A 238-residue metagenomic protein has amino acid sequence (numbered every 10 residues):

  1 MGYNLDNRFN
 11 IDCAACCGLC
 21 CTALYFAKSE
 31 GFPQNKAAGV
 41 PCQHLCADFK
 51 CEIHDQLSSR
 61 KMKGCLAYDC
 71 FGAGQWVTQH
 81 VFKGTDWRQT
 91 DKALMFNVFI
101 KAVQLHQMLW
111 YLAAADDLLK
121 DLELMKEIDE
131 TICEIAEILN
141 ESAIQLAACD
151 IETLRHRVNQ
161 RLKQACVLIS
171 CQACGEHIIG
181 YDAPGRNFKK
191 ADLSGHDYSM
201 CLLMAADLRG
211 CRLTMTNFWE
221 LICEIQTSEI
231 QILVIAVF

Functional and structural regions predicted by a protein language model:
M1-R157, R161-Q172: Hydrophobic scaffolds flanking metal-cofactor catalytic centers in soluble metalloenzymes
K163, V167, C171-F238: Tandem repeat scaffolds
